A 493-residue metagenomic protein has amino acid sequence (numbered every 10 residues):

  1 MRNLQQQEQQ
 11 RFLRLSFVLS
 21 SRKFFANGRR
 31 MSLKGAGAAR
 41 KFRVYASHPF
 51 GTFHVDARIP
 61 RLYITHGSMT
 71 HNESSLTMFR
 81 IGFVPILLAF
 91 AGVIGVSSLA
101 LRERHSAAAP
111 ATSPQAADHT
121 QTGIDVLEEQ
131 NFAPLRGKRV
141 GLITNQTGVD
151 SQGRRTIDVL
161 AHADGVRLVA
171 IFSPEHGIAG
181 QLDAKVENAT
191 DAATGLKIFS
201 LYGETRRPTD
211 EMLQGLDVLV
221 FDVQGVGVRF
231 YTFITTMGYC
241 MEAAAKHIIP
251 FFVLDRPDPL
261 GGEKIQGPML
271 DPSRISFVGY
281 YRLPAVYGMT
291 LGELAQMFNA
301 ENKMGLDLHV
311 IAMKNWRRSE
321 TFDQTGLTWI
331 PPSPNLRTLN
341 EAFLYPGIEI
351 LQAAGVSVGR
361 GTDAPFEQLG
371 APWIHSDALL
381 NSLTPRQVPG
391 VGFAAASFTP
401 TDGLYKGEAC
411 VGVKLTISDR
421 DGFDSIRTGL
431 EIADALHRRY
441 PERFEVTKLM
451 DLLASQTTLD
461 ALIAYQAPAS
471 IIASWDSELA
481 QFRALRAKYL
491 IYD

Functional and structural regions predicted by a protein language model:
H119-V166: N-terminal phosphate-binding or glycine-rich loops at protein starts, especially the Walker A/P-loop of NTPases
R167-E175, L254: Short internal beta-strands
G180-K185, F252-R274: Glycine-rich, charge-decorated loop segments at or immediately adjacent to ligand/cofactor-binding or catalytic sites
A184-L216, V228: Glycine-rich oxoanion-binding loops at beta->alpha junctions
G225-M237: Glycine/threonine-rich flexible loop motifs
R274-Y345: Conserved anion/nucleotide-ligand pocket segment
W316-A396: Glycine-rich, aromatic-lined ligand/substrate-binding cores of catalytic and carbohydrate-binding domains
G370-S474: Conserved functional hotspot residues or short segments at active or partner-binding sites across diverse domains
